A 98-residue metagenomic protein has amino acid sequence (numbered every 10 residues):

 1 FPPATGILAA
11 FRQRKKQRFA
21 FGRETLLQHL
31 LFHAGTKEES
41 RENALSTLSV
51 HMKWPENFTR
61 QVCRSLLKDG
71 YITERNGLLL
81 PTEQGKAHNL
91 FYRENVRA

Functional and structural regions predicted by a protein language model:
F1-P2, Q61, T73: Extended, hydrophobic interaction surfaces within ordered domains
F1-Q17: Long, low-complexity, charged/polar intrinsically disordered regions in eukaryotic proteins
Q17-W54: Short amphipathic alpha-helical interface segments
M52-K68: Short amphipathic alpha-helical interaction segments
L67-G77: A short, conserved structural fragment
E83-A98: Short, amphipathic alpha-helical interaction segments positioned at domain boundaries
